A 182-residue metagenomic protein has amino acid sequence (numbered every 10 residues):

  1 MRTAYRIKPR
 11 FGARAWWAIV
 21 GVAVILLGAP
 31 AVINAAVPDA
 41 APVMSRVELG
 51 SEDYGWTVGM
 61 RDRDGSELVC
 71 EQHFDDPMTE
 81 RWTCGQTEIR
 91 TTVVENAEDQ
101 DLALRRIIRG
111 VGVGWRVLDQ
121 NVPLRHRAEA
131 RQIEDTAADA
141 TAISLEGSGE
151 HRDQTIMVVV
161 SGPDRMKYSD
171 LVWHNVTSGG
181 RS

Functional and structural regions predicted by a protein language model:
T3, P38-M44, C70-T155, S161-S182: Conserved polar/disulfide-associated segments of primarily extracytoplasmic proteins
R6, G55-T57, S169: Compositionally biased, intrinsically disordered low-complexity regions enriched in proline and serine
R6-A36: Hydrophobic membrane-insertion alpha-helices, especially the h-region of bacterial N-terminal signal peptides
A13-R14, D53, R63-G65, T79 (+2 more regions): Intrinsically disordered regions, especially transient/low-confidence alpha-helical propensity segments and coil-helix
A15, V24, A31, D53 (+4 more regions): Polar low-complexity intrinsically disordered regions enriched in Ser/Thr and small residues
V22-A23, D62, N121: A generic structural signal for solvent-exposed, polar alpha-helical segments
L26-W56: C-terminal region of N-terminal signal peptides and the immediate post-cleavage residues of exported proteins
D53-F74: Proline-anchored loop/turn motifs at beta-strand termini and strand-loop-strand connectors
